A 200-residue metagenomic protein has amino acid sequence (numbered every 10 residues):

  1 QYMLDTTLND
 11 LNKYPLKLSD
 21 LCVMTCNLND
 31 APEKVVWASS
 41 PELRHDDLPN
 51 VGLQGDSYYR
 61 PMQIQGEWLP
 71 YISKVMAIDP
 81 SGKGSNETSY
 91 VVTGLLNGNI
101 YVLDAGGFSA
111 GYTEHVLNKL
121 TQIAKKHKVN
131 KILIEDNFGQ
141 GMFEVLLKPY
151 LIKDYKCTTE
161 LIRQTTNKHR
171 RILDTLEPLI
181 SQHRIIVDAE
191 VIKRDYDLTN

Functional and structural regions predicted by a protein language model:
Q1-I162, D188-N200: RNase H-like, metal-dependent nuclease domains and their acidic two-metal-ion catalytic environment used
K153-Q182: Conserved beta-strand -> loop -> alpha-helix junction used to position metal-binding or nucleic-acid-contacting
